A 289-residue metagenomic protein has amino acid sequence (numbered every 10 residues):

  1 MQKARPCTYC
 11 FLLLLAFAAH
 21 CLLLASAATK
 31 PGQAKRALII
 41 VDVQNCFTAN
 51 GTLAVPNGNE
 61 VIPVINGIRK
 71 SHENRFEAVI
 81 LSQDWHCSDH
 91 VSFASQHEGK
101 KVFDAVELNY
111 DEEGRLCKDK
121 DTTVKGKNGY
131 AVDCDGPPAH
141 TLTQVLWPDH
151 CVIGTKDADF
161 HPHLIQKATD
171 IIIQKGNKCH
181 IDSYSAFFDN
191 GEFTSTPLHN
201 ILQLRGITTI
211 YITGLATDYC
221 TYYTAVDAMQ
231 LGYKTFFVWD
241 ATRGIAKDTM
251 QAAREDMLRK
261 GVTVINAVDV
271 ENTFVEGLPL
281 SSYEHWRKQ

Functional and structural regions predicted by a protein language model:
M1-P6: N-terminal secretory signal peptides that target proteins for export/translocation
T8-L24: Cleavable N-terminal signal peptides of Sec/SRP-targeted secreted and luminal proteins
L23-G176, L204, T208, Q230-F237 (+1 more regions): Active-site acidic carboxylates
D84, K175-K178, F187-D189, L215: Histidine- and/or cysteine-centered catalytic micro-motif in compact active-site loops
C87-V91, I181-D182, C220-T221: Short catalytic/ligand-binding loop motif for oxyanion handling, primarily in non-cytosolic enzymes, centered on
H180-T209: Alpha-helical scaffold elements lining the catalytic groove of polysaccharide deacetylases
I207-Y223, F237-T242: Glycine-rich anion-binding loop/nest that anchors nucleotide
T221-L231: Short Gly/Thr/Asp-enriched flexible loops that form oxyanion-binding sites at enzyme active sites
